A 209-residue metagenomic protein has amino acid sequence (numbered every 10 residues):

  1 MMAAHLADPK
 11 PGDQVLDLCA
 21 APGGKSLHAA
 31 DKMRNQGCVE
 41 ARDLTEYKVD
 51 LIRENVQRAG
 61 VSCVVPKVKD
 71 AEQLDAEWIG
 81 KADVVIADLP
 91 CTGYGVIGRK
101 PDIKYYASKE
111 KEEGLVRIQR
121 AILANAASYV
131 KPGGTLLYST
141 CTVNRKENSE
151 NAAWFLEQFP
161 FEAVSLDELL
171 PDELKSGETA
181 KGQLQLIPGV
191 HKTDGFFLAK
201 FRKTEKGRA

Functional and structural regions predicted by a protein language model:
M1-A209: S-adenosylmethionine
